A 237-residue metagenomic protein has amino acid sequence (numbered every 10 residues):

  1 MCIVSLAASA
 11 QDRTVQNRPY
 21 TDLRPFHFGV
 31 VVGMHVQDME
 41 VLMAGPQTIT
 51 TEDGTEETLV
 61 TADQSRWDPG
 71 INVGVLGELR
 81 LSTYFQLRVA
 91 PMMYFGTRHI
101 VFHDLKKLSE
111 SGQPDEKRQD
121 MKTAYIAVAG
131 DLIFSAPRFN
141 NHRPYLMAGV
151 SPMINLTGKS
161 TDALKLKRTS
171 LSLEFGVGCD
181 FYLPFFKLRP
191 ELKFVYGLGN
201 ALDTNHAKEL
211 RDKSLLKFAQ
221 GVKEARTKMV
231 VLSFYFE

Functional and structural regions predicted by a protein language model:
A10-G70, M229-V231, Y235-E237: Short glycine/proline- and aromatic-enriched beta-strand/turn motifs that initiate or cap beta-hairpins
L23, S82-Y84, P137-N141, Y182-F186 (+1 more regions): Outer-membrane beta-barrel channels and translocator barrels
R24-F26, W67-I71, K122-V128, H142 (+2 more regions): Residues that define the transmembrane beta-barrel architecture of outer-membrane proteins
F26-V32, L87-P91, I126-V128, P144-V150 (+3 more regions): Transmembrane beta-strands of outer-membrane beta-barrel proteins
M34-D38, M93-T97, F134-A136, V150-L156 (+3 more regions): Transmembrane beta-strands of outer-membrane beta-barrel pores
Q37, A44-S111: Glycine- and aromatic-enriched membrane insertion/assembly motifs of diderm outer-membrane and organelle channel
E40-Q47, I100-K106, L156-L164, A201-E209: Outer-membrane beta-barrel translocator domains and adjoining extracellular loop/strand segments of Gram-negative
P184-E237: Predominantly the C-terminal beta-signal and adjacent terminal strand-loop region of outer-membrane beta-barrel
